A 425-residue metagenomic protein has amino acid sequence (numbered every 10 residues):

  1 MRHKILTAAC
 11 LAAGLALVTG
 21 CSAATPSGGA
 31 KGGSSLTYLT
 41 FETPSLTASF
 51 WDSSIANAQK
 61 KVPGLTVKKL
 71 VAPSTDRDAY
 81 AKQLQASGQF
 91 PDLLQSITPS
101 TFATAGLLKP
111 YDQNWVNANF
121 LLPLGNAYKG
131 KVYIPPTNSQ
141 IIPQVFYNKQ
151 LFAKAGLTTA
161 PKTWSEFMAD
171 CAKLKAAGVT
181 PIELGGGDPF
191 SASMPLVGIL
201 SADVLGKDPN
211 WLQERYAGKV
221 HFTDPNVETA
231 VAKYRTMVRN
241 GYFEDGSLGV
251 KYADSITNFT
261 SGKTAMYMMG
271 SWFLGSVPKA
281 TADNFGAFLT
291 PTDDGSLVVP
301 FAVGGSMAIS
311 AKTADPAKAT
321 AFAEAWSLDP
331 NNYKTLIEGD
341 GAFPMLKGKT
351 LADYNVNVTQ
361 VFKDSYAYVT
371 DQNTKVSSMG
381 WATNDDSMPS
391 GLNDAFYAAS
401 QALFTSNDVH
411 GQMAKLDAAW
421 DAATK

Functional and structural regions predicted by a protein language model:
M1-T37, A418-K425: Short, low-complexity disordered leader/linker segments with a strong preference for bacterial N-terminal type II
G28-S53: Extracytoplasmic "Venus flytrap"
A56-P123, A127, A153-G156, K162 (+5 more regions): Extracytoplasmic "Venus flytrap"/periplasmic binding protein-like
V71-Y80, W164-M168, G246-T260, V303: Short helix-initiation/N-cap motifs at beta->coil->alpha
L108, W272-S276, G305-S387: Mature extracytoplasmic/periplasmic domains
P123-A160, D188-E214, F301-I309, L392-S400: Periplasmic solute-binding protein
P136-T137, Q360-W420: C-terminal capping/gating helix-and-loop segments adjacent to ligand/active sites or protein-protein/ligand interfaces
Y216-S247: Glycine-centered hinge/linker elements that transmit conformational signals in sensory and ligand-binding systems
